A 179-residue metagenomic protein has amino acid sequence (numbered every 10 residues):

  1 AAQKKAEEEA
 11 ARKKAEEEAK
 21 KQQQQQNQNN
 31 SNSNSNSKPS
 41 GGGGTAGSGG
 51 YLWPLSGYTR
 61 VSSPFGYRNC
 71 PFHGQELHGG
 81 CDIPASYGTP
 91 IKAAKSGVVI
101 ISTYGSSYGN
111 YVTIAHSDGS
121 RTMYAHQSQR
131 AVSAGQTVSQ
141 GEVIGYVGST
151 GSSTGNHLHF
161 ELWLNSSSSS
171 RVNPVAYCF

Functional and structural regions predicted by a protein language model:
A1-G43: Alpha-helical oligomerization segments with coiled-coil/rod-like character
A46-F179: Catalytic cores of peptidoglycan-degrading enzymes
